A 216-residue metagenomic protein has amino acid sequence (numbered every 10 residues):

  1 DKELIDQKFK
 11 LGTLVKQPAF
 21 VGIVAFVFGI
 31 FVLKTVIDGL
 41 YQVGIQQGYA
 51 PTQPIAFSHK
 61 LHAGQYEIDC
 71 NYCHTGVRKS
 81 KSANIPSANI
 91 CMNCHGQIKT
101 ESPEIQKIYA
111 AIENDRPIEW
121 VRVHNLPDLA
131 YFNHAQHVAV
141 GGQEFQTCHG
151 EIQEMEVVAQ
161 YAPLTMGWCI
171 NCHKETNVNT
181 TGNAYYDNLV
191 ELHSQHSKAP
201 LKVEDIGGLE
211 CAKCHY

Functional and structural regions predicted by a protein language model:
D1-A56, K60-G64, Y72, K79-P86 (+1 more regions): N-terminal export/targeting leaders of redox proteins
G12-K16, F20-G39, P103-I105, N114 (+4 more regions): Extended surface/linker regions that mediate inter-domain or inter-protein docking in multi-component redox
E67-G76, A88-I98, Q143-E151, W168-E175 (+1 more regions): The canonical Cys-X-X-Cys-His
D69-E119, N125-P127: Membrane-embedded segments
K79-S82, Q136, M155-V158: Short helix-to-loop capping/linker segments positioned immediately adjacent to catalytic or ligand/cofactor-binding
H95-I98, V123-A130, A135-H149: Mid-length scaffold segments of soluble, non-membrane domains
T147-Y216: Extracytoplasmic/periplasmic C-terminal soluble domains
